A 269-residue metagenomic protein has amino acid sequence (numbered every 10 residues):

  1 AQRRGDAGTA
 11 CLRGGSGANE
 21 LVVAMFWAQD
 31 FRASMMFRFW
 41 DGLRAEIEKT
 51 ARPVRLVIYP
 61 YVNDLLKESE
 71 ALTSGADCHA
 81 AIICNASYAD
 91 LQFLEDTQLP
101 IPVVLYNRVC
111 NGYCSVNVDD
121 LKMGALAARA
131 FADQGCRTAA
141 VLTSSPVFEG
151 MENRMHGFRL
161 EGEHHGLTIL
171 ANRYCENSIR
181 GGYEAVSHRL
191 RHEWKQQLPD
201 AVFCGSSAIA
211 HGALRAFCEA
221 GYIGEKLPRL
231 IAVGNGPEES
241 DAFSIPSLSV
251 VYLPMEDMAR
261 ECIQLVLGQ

Functional and structural regions predicted by a protein language model:
T9-C11, G17-R129, R191-K195, A208: Alpha-helical recognition/docking segments in bacterial nutrient-uptake and carbohydrate-utilization systems
A24-F26, D77-N85, A140-T143, N172-R173 (+2 more regions): Periplasmic-binding protein-like
I47-Y61, A140-V141, R159-Y183: Short beta-strand elements in bilobed, periplasmic/extracellular small-molecule ligand-binding domains
L99-V103, L167, G224-R229: A short helix->loop->beta-strand "cap" motif at the edges of active sites that frequently abuts
N111, S115-V141, M151, R180-R191 (+3 more regions): Hydrophobic alpha-helical segments within soluble ligand-binding/sensing domains
A127-L167, A171-N172: An alpha-beta-alpha
R191-Q269: Flexible loop/turn connectors
